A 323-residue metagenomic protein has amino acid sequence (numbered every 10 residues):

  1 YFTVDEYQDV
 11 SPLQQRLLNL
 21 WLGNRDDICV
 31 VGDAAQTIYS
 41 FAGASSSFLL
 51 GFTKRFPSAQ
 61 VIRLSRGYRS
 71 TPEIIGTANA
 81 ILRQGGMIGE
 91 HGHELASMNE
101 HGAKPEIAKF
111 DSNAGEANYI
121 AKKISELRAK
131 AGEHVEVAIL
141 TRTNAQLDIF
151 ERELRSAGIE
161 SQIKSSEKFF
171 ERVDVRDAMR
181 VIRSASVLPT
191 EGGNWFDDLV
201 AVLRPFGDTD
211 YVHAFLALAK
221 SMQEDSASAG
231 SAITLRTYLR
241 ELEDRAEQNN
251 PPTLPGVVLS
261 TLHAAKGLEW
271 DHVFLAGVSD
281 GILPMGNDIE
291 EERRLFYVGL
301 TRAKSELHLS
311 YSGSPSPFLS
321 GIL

Functional and structural regions predicted by a protein language model:
Y1-L50, R66-S70: Conserved helicase NTPase motor core
N24-D27, D33-A35, F56-V61, H101-P105 (+5 more regions): Short glycine-/polar-rich loops that comprise or flank the Walker A/P-loop and associated switch/sensor motifs
D26, L82-G92, E224-I233: Proline-centered turn/helix-capping motifs that create local helix->coil transitions or kinks
G32-A35, A42-S46, R66-Y68, A78-A80 (+5 more regions): A short beta-strand-to-loop transition that corresponds to the Sensor-1 phosphate-sensing loop of AAA+ P-loop ATPases
A35-S40, S70, K164-S186: Short alpha-helix plus adjacent loop in nuclease-associated cores
I38-R55, G76-N79, E151: Short regulatory helix/loop adjacent to the ATP-binding pocket of P-loop NTPases
S58-Q60, R66-I159, A185: Helicase P-loop NTPase motor core
E151-E153, R172-L323: Conserved helicase C-terminal RecA-like lobe
